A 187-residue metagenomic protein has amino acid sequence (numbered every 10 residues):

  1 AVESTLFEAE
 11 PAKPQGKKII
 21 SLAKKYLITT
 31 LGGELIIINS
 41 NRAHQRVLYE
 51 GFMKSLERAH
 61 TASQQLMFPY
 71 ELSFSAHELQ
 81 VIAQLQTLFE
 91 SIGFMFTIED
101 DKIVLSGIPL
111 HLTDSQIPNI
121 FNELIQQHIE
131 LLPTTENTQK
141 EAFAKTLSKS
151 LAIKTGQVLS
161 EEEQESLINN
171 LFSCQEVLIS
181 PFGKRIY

Functional and structural regions predicted by a protein language model:
A1-Q15: Acidic, low-complexity intrinsically disordered tails
P14-Y187: Long, charged low-complexity intrinsically disordered regions
